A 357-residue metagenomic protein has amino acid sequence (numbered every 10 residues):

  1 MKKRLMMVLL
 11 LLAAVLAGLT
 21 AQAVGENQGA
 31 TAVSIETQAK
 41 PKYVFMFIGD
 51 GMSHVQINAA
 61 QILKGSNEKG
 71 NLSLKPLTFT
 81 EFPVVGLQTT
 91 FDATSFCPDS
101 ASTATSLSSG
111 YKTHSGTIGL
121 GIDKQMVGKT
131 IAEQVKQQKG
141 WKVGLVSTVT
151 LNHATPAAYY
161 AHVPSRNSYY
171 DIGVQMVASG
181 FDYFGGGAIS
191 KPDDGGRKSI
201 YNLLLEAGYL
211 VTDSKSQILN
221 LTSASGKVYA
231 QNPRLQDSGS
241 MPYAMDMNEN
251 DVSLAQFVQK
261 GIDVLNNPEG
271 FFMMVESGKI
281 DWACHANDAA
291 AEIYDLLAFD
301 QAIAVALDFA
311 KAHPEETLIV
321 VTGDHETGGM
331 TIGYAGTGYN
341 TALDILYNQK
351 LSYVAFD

Functional and structural regions predicted by a protein language model:
M1-V8: Bacterial N-terminal signal peptides that target proteins for export
M6, S34, T90-A93: Hydrophobic alpha-helical segments with strong N-terminal bias
L9-G18: Bacterial N-terminal signal peptides
G18-A32: Sec-dependent signal peptide cleavage junction
G29, V33-E36, P41-A60, L107-K136 (+3 more regions): Mobile, glycine-rich extracellular loop/lid and propeptide segments that shape or gate substrate/ligand access
P41-V44, M52-T105, H153-D357: A post-motif C-terminal structural segment
